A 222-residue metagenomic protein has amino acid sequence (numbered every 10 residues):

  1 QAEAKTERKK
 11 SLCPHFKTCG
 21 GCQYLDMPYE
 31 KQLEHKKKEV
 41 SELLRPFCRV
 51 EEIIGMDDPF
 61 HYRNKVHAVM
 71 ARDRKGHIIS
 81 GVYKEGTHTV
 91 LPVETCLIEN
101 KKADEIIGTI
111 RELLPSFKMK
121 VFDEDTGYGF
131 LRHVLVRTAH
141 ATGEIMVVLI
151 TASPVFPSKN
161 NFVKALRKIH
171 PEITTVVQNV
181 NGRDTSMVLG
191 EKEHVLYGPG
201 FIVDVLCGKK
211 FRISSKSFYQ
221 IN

Functional and structural regions predicted by a protein language model:
Q1-I221: Accessory RNA-recognition modules of RNA-modification enzymes
